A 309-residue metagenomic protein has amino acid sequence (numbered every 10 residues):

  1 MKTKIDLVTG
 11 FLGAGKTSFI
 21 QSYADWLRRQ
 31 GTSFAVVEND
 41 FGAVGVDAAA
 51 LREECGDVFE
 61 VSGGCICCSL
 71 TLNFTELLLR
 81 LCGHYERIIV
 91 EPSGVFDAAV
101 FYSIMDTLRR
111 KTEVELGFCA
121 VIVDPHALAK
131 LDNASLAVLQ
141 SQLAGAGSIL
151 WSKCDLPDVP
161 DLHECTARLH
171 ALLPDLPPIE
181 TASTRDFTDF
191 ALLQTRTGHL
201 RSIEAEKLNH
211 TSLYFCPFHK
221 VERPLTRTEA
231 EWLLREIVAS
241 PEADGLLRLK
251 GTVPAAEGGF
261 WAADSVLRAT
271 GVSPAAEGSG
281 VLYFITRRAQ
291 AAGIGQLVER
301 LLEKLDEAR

Functional and structural regions predicted by a protein language model:
K2-T9, A14-D132: Nucleotide-state-sensitive switch-loop elements of NTP-binding domains
K4, L213-P217, G280-L282: Short amphipathic alpha-helical segments
T17-Q21, L136, E231-R235: Short amphipathic alpha-helical segment that frequently serves as the phosphate-/nucleotide-binding helix
Q30, H84, G145-A146, L249: Structured helix-beta-strand junction loops
S33-E38, R248-V253, F284: Short, hydrophobic beta-strand segments that form beta-sheet elements in well-ordered domains
F96-D97, Y102-G117, I122-D175: Conserved C-terminal guanine-recognition region of P-loop GTPase G domains, centered on the G4
S148-W151, L156-A276, A291, Q296-R300 (+1 more regions): C-terminal accessory "lid"/substrate-recognition subdomains
V281, T286-A289: Conserved NTP phosphate-binding and transfer environment spanning the P-loop NTPase/kinase superfamily
